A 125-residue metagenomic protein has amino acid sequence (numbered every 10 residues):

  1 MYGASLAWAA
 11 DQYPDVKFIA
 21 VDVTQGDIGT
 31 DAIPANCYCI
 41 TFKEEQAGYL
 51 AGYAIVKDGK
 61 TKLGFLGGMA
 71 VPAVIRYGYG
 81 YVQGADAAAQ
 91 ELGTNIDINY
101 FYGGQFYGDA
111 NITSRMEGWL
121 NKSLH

Functional and structural regions predicted by a protein language model:
M1-H125: A residue-level marker of the well-folded mature domains of exported/periplasmic proteins
